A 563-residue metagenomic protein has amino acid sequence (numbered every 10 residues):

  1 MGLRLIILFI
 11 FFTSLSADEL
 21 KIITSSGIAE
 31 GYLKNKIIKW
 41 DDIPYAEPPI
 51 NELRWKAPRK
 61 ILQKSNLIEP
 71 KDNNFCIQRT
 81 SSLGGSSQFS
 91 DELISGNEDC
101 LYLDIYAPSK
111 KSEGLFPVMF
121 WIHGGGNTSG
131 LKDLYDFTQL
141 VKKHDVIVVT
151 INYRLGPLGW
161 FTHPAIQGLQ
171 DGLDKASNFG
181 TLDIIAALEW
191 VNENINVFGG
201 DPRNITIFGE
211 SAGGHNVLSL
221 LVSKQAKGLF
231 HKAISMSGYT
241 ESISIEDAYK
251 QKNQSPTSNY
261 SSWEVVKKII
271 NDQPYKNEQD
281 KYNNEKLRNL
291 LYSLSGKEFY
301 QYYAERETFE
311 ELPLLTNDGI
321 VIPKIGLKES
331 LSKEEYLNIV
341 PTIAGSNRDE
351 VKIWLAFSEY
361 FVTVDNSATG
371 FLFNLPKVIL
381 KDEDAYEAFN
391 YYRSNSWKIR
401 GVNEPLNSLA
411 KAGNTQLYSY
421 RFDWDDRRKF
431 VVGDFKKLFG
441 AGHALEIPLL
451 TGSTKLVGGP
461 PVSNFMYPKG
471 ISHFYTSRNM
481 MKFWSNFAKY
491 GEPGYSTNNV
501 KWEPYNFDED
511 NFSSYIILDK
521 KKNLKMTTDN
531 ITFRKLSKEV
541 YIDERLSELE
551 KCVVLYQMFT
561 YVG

Functional and structural regions predicted by a protein language model:
G2-L8: Sec-dependent signal peptide recognition, specifically the positively charged N-region followed immediately by
L15-T181, P202, V351, P460-M480 (+4 more regions): Non-catalytic accessory segments of hydrolases
D42, G85-K281, I322, K328-L355 (+3 more regions): Serine-hydrolase-like catalytic core of hydrolytic proteins
R154-G156, F208-A212, R421-D426, N499-D508: Short, solvent-exposed turn/loop segments enriched in Gly/Ser/Thr/Pro and often Arg
K232, T240-Q251, K276-S472, Y490 (+1 more regions): Substrate-gating cap/lid region and adjacent catalytic-acid/histidine neighborhood within extracellular/lumenal
D510-T532: C-terminal domain-tail junction helix/linker
